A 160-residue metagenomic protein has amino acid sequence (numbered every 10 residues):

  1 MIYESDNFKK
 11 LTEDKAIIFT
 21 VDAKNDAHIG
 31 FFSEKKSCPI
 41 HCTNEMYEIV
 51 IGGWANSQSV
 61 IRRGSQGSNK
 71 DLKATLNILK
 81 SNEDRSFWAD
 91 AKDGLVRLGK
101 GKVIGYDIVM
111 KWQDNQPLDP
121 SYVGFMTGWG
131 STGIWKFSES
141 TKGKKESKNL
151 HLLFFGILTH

Functional and structural regions predicted by a protein language model:
M1-R63: Secretory/extracellular carbohydrate-interaction modules and structurally similar beta-sandwich "look-alikes"
F19-A23, D90-A91, T127: Non-cytosolic beta-sheet module surface loops
N25, A74-T75, Q113-Q116: Ser/Thr/Pro-rich, acidic low-complexity intrinsically disordered regulatory segments
D26-G30, Q116-H160: Ligand-recognition surfaces built from glycine- and aromatic
P39-I40, S68-L72, I104-K111: Surface-exposed loop/edge segments in extracytoplasmic proteins
S65-S86: Short, aromatic/His-centered strand-loop micro-motif at the edge of beta-sheets
L79-I108: Carbohydrate-binding surfaces in secreted/extracellular proteins
K100-Y122: Short, solvent-exposed beta-strand-to-loop segments that form ligand-recognition rims of beta-rich domains
